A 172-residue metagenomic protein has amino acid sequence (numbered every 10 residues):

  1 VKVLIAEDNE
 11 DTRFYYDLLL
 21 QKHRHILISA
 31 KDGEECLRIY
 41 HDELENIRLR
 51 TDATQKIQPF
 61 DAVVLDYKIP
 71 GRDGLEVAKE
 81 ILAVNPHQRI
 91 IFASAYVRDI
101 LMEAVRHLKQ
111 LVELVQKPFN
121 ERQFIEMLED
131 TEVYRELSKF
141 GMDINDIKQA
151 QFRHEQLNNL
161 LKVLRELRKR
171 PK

Functional and structural regions predicted by a protein language model:
E10-E35, H41: Two-component/phosphorelay signaling modules centered on CheY-like receiver
S29-A62: Acidic, metal-coordinating helix/loop segments flanking the phosphotransfer/catalytic sites of two-component signaling
D32, D73-E76: Acidic catalytic/metal-coordinating carboxylates
D66: Active-site residues of response regulator receiver
P70: The feature encodes the CheY-like receiver
E76, Y96-L114, R122-E126: Alpha4 helix (beta4-alpha4-beta5 surface) of REC/receiver domains from two-component response regulators
Y134-K172: CheY-like receiver
